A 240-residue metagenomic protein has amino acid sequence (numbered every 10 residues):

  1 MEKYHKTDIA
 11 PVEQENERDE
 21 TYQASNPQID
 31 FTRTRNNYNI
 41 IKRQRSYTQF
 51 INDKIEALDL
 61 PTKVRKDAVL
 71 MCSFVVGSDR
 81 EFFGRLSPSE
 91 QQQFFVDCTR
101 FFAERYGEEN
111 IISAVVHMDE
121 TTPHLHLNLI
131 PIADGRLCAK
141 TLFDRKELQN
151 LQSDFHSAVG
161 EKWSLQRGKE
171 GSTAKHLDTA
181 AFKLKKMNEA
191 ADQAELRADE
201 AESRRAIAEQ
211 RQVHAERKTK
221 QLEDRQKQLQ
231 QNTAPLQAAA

Functional and structural regions predicted by a protein language model:
M1-A240: N-terminal nicking endonuclease/strand-transfer module with a His-rich metal-binding environment and a catalytic Tyr
